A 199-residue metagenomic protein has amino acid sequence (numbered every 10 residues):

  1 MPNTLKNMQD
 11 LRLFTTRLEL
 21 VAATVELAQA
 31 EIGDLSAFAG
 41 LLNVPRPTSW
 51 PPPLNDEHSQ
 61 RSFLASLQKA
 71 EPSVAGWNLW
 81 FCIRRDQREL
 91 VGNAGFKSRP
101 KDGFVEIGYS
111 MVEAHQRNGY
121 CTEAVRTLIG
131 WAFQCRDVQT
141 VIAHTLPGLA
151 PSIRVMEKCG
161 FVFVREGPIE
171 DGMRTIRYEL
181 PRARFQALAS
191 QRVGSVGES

Functional and structural regions predicted by a protein language model:
M1-E106, M111-A114, T127-W131, C135 (+2 more regions): GNAT-family acyltransferases
R117-T122: Glycine-rich acyl-CoA binding loop
C135-H144: Conserved GNAT acetyl-CoA-binding A-motif
A143-I153: Conserved beta-strand-loop-alpha-helix junction that forms the acyl-donor binding cleft
M156: Conserved active-site tyrosine of GNAT-family acetyltransferases
